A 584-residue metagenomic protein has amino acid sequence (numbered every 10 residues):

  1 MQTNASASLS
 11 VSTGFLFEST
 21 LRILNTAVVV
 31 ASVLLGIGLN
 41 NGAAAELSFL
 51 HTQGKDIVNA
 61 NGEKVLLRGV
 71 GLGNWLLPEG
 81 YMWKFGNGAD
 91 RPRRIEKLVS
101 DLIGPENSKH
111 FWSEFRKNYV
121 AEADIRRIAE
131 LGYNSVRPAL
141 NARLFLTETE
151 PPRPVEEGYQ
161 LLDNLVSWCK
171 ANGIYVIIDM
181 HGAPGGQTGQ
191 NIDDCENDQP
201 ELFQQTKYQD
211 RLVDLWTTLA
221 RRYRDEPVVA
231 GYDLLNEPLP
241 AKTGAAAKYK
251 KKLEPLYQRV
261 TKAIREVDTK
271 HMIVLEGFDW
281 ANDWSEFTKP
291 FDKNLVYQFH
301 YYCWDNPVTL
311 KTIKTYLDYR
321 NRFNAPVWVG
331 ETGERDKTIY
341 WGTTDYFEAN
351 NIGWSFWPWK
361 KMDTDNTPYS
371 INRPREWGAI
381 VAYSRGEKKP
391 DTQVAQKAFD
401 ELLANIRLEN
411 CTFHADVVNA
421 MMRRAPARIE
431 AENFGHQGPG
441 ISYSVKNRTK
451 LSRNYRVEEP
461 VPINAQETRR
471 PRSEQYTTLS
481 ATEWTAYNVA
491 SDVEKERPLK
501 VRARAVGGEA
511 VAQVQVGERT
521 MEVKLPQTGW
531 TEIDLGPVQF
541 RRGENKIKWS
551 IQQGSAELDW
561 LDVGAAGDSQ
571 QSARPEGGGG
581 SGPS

Functional and structural regions predicted by a protein language model:
M1-L21: N-terminal secretory signal peptides that target proteins for export/translocation
N25-G38: Bacterial N-terminal signal peptides
A44-Y133: N-terminal carbohydrate-binding accessory modules
F49, R211-P358, I371-P374: Extracellular glycoside hydrolase catalytic/binding regions
N59, L66, W75-M82, D305-V308 (+2 more regions): Short, solvent-exposed loop/turn elements at domain surfaces
W112-V136, P151-G182, Q190-G231, Y257 (+1 more regions): An active-site-proximal structural segment forming one wall of the substrate-binding cleft that immediately precedes
I339-P426: Aromatic-rich peripheral "rim/lid" segments of glycoside hydrolase catalytic domains that contact and position glycan
I406-S584: Extracytoplasmic
